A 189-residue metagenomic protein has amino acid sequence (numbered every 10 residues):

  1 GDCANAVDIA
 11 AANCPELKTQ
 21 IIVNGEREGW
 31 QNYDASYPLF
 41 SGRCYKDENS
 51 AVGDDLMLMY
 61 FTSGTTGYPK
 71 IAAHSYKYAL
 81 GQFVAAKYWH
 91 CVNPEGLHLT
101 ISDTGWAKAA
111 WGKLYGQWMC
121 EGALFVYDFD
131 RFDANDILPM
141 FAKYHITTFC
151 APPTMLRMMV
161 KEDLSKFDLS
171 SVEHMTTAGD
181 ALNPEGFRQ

Functional and structural regions predicted by a protein language model:
G1-A35, H145: Structural core segment of the AMP-binding/adenylate-forming
G1-D8, Y127-F129, A142, I146-R188: Adenylate-forming
C14-Q20, G122, S170-E173: A short helix->loop->beta-strand "cap" motif at the edges of active sites that frequently abuts
I22, E28, P38-F61, Y68 (+2 more regions): Conserved pre-ATP/AMP-binding loop-to-beta segment of ANL
P38-R43, G53, A72-N93, A107-K108 (+1 more regions): Conserved structural elements of the adenylate-forming
Y60-S63, S102: Active-site beta-alpha turn of Rossmann-fold NAD(P)-dependent dehydrogenases/reductases
T65, E121, G179: Conserved G/P- and acidic residue-centered "switch" motifs that form tight phosphate/ATP-binding loops in soluble
L80-L97, T104-T147, E162: Conserved AMP-binding/adenylation subdomain of ANL enzymes
